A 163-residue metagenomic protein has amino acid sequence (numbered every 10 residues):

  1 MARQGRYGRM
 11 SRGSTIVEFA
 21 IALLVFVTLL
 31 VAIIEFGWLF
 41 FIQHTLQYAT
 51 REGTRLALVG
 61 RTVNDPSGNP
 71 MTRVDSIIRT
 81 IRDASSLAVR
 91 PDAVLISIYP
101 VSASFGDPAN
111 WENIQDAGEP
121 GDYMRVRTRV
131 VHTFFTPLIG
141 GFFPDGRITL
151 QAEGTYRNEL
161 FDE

Functional and structural regions predicted by a protein language model:
A2-I81: Alpha-helical assembly-interface signal, strongest on the long, hydrophobic N-terminal helix that forms
A2-R3, R51-E163: Short, conserved structural patches
